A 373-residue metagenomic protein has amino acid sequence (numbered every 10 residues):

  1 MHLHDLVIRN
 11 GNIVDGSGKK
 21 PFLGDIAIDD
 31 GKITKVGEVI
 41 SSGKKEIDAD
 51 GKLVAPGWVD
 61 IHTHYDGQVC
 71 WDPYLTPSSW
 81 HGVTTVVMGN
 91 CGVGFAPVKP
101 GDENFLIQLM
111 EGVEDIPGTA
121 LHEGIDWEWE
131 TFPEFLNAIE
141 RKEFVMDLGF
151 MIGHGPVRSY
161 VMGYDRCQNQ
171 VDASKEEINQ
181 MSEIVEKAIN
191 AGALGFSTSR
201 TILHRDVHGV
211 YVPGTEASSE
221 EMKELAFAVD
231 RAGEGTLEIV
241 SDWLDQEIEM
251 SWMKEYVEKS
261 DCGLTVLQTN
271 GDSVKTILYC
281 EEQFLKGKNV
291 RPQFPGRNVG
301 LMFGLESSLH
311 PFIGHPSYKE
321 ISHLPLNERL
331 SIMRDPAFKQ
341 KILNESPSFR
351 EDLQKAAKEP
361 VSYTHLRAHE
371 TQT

Functional and structural regions predicted by a protein language model:
H2-G57: Histidine-rich, glycine-flanked metal-binding segment
A55-L75: Di-metal (Zn2+ and/or Mg2+/Mn2+) metal-binding site signature of metallo-dependent hydrolases with the MBL/beta-CASP
V59-I61, V86, L148-F150, F196 (+3 more regions): Hydrophobic faces of well-ordered beta-strands that scaffold small-molecule active sites in alpha/beta enzyme cores
W71, P97-K99, R205-V210, D245-V257 (+2 more regions): Histidine/acidic-residue-rich catalytic or RNA/ligand-binding cores of hydrolases and nuclease-related proteins
W71-G195: Divalent-metal coordination cores built from histidine and acidic residues
R141, N190, V229-D230, M253-D261: Acidic (Asp/Glu)-rich catalytic clusters
G263-Q268, D272-S346: Polar, glycine-rich mid-to-C-terminal structural blocks that act as macromolecule-binding/assembly scaffolds
T364-T371: Conserved small/polar residues in nucleotide/adenosyl-binding loops
